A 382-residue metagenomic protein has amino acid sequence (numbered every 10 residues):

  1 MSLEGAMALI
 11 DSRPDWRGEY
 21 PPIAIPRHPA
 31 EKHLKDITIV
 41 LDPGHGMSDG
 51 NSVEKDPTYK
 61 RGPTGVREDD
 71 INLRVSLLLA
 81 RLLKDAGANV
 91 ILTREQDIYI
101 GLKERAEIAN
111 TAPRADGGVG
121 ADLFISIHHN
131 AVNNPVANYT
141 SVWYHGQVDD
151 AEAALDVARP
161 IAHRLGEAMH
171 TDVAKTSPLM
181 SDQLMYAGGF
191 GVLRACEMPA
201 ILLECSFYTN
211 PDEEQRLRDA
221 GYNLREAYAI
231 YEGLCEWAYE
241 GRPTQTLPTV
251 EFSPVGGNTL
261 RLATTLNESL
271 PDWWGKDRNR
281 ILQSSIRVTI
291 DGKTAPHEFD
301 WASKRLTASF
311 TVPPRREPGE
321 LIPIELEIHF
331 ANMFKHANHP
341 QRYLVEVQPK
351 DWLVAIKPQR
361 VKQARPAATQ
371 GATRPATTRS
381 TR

Functional and structural regions predicted by a protein language model:
M1-A24, P29-A30, L353-I356, R360-R382: Compositionally biased, proline/threonine/alanine/serine-rich low-complexity intrinsically disordered stretches
L9-I108, N138, D150: Active-site histidine-acidic residue metal-binding/catalytic motifs, centered on HxH/HExxH-like signatures
V40, N51-E54, S126-N134, W143 (+1 more regions): Active-site-adjacent mobile loop/cap segments within catalytic or ligand-binding domains
H45-S48, V90, E95-G101, H129-N134 (+5 more regions): Solvent-exposed loop/turn segments at secondary-structure junctions within structured extracellular/periplasmic domains
V66-R74, Y99-K103, V119, V148-D156 (+1 more regions): Soluble non-cytosolic domains of exported or imported proteins
R105-G120, F190-A195: Mature extracellular/periplasmic domains of secretome proteins
G221-N223, Y231-S269, L353-P366, G371 (+1 more regions): Short, compositionally biased P/S/T/A/G/V-rich stretches that sit at domain boundaries
L270-A355, K362: Long, low-complexity serine/threonine/glycine- and acidic-rich segments characteristic of extracellular
